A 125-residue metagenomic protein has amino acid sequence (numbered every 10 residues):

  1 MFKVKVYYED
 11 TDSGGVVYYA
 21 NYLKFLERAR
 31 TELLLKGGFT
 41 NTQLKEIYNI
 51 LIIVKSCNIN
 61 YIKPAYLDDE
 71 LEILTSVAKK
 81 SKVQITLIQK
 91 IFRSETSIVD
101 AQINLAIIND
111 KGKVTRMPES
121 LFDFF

Functional and structural regions predicted by a protein language model:
M1-V54, N109-F125: Hot-dog-fold acyl-thioester-processing enzymes
F2, Y66-L67, A78-F125: HotDog/MaoC-like acyl-thioester-processing domains
L35-K80, Q84-I85, V99-D100, L105: Hydrophobic beta-strand-centered segment that forms part of the acyl-chain substrate-binding groove
